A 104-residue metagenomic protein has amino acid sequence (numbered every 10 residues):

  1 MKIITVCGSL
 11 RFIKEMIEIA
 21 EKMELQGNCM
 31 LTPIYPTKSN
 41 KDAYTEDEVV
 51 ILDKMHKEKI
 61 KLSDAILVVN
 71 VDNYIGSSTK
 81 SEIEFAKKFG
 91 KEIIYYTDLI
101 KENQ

Functional and structural regions predicted by a protein language model:
M1-Q104: Conserved catalytic or regulatory cores that recognize and/or transform ribose-phosphate-containing ligands
